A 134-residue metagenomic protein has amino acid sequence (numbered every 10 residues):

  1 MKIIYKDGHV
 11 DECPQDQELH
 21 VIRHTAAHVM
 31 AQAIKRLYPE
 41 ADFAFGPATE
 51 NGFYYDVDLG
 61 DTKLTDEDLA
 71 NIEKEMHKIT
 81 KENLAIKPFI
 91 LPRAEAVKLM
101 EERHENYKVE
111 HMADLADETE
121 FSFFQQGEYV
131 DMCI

Functional and structural regions predicted by a protein language model:
M1-I22, M30-A33, D42-A48, Y54-I134: Auxiliary tRNA-acceptor-end handling modules of aminoacyl-tRNA synthetases
T25: TRNA-recognition modules of translation machinery and tRNA-sensing kinases, especially anticodon-binding
R36: Metal-associated gating/positioning segment near the N- to mid-region
